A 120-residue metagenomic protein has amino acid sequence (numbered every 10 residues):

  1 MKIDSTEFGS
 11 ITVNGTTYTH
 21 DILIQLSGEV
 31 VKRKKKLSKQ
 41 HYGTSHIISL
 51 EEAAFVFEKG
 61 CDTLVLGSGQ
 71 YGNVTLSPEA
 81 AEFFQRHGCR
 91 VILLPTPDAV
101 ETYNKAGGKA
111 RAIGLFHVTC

Functional and structural regions predicted by a protein language model:
M1-H41: N-terminal, charge-rich interaction modules
Y18, V56-G60, G107-G108: Flexible, charged surface loops at secondary-structure boundaries
H41-A54: Glycine-rich, highly charged phosphate/nucleotide-binding loops
V56-I92: Mid-chain, well-packed structural core segment of small domains
S68, T96, V118: Short secondary-structure boundary segments
R90-V100: A short glycine-rich beta-strand->turn/loop micro-motif centered on a GG-aromatic cluster
A99-K109: Conserved phosphate-binding catalytic cores of ATP/NTP-utilizing and phosphoryl-transfer enzymes
G108-C120: A polyampholytic, Gly/Pro-enriched intrinsically disordered region
